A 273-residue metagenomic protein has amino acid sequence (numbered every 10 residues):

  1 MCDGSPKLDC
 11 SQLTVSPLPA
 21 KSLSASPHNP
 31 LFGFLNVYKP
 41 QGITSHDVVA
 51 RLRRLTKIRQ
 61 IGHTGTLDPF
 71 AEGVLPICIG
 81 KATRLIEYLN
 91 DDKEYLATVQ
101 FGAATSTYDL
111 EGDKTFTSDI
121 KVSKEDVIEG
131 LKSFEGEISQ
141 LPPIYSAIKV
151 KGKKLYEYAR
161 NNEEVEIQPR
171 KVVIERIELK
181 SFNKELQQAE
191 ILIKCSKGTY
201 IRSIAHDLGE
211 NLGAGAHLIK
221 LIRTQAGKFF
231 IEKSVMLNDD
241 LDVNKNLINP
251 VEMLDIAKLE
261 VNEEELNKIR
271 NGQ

Functional and structural regions predicted by a protein language model:
C2-P40, T44-L67, V74, E125-I128 (+3 more regions): Accessory RNA 3′-end/elbow-binding domains used by RNA modification enzymes
R54-I58, E72, P76, V165-G213: The conserved catalytic core of RNA pseudouridine synthases
Q60-N90, E157: Glycine/acidic-rich beta-strand-loop module
I77, A97, G152, I204 (+1 more regions): Residue-level signal for inorganic ion chemistry
I86-F101, V165-L179: Structural signature of FAD isoalloxazine-binding scaffolds in flavoprotein oxidoreductases
Y88-S139: Acidic, low-complexity central loop/insert segments
V99-F101, R160, R176-S181, I193-K197 (+1 more regions): Short, structured patches in soluble enzyme cores that scaffold and shape functional sites
S146, V150-E175: Extended alpha-helical targeting/anchoring segments, especially N-terminal organellar/secretory targeting helices
